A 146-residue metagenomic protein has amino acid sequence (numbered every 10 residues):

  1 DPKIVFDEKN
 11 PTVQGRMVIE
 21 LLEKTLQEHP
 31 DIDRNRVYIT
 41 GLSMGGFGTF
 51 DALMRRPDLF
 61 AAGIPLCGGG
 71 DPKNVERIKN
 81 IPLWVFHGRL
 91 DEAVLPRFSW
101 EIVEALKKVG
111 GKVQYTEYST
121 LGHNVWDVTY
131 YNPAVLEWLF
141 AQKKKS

Functional and structural regions predicted by a protein language model:
D1, I64-P72: Active-site nucleophile loop of the alpha/beta-hydrolase fold
K3-P11, L90-E92, V125: Second-shell loop/turn segments in exported
I4-M44, L59: Gly/Ser-rich "nucleophile elbow"/oxyanion-hole loop immediately N-terminal to the catalytic nucleophile in hydrolases
H29, R56, L106: Active-site catalytic pocket residues across diverse enzymes, especially alpha/beta-hydrolases
D33-V37, D58-A62, K79-L83, V109-Q114: Loop/turn elements at helix/coil->beta-strand transitions in domains of secreted/extracellular proteins
G46-P57, G63: Short glycine-enriched nucleophile-adjacent loop and the immediately C-terminal alpha-helix near the catalytic center
L66, P82-S146: C-terminal catalytic histidine-bearing segment of alpha/beta-hydrolase fold enzymes
D71-N80: Conserved serine/cysteine hydrolase catalytic core
